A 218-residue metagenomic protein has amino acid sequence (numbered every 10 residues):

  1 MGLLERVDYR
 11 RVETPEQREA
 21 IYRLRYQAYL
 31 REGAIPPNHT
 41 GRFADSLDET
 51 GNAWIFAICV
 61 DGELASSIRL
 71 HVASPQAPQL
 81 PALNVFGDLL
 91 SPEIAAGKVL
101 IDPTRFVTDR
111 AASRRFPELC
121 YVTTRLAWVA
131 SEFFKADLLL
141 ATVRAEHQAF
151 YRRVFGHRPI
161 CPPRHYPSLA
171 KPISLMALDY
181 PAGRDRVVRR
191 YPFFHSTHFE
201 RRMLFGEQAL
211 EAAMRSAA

Functional and structural regions predicted by a protein language model:
M1, A212-A218: Short, positively charged, Ser/Thr-rich terminal linear motifs in low-complexity/disordered regions that act as
M1-L47, W54-C59, L64: Short amphipathic alpha-helix that is part of the acyltransferase structural core
N38-D45, E49-N52, Q79-P92: Short acidic (Asp/Glu) patches
S67: Short glycine-/small-residue motifs
V72-S74: A short acidic/small-residue loop/turn micro-motif
A77, P81-L178, A182: Acyl-donor binding region in acyl/amide transferases
R164-M214: Accessory, usually C-terminal, subdomains that scaffold auxiliary metal cofactors
